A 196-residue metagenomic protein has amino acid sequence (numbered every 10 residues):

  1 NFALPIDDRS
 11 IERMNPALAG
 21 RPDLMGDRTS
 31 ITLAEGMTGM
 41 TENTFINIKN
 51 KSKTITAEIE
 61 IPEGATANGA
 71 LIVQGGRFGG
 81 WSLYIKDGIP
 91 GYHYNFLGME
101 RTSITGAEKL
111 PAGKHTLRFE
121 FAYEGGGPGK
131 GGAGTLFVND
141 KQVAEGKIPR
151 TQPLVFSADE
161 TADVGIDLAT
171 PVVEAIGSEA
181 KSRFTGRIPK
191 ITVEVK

Functional and structural regions predicted by a protein language model:
F2-K196: Extracellular glycan-associated modules
